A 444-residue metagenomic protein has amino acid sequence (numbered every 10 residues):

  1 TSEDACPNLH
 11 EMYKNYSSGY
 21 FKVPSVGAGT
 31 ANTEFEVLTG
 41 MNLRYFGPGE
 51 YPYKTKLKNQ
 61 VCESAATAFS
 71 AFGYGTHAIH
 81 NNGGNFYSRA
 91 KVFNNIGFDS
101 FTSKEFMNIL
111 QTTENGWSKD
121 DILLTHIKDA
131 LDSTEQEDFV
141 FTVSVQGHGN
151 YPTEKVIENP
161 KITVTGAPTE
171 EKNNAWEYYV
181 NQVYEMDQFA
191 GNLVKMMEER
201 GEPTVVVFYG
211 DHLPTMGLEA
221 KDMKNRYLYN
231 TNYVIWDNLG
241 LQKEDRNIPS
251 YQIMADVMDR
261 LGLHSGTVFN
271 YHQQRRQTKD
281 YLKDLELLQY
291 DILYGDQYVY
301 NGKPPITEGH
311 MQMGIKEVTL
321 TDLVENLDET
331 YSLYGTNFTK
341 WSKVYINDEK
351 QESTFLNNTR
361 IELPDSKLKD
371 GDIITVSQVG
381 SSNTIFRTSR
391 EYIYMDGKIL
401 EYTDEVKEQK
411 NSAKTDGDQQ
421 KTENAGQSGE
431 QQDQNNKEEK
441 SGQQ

Functional and structural regions predicted by a protein language model:
T1-E362, K367-Q444: Solvent-exposed soluble domains appended to multi-pass membrane proteins
